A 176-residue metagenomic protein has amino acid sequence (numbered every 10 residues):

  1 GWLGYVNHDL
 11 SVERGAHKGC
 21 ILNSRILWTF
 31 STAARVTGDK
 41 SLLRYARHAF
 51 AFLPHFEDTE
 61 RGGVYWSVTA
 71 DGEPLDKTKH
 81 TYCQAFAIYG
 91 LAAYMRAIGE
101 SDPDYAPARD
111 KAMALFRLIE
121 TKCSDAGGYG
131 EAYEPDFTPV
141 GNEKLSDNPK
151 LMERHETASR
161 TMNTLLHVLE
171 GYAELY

Functional and structural regions predicted by a protein language model:
G1-Y176: Glycan-recognition and catalytic cores of secretory/periplasmic carbohydrate-active enzymes
